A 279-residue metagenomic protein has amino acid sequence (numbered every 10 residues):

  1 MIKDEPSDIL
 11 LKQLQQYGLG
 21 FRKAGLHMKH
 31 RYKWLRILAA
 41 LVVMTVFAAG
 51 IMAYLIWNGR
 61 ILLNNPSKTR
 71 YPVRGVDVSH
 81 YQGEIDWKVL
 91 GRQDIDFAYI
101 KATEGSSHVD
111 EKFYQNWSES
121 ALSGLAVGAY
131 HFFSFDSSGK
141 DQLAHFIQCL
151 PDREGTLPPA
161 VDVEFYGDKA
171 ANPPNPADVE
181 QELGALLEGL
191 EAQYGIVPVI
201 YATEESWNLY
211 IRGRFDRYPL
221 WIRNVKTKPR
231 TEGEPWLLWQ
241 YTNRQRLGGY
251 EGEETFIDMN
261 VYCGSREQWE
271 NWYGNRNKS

Functional and structural regions predicted by a protein language model:
M1-G20: N-terminal targeting leaders characterized by basic, low-complexity, disordered sequences that direct proteins
A24-A48: N-terminal Sec-pathway targeting helices
A48-N65: Membrane-interface motif at the C-terminal end of an N-terminal transmembrane signal
R60-L63, K68-E84, K101-A185, E191-Q193: Substrate-binding cleft of extracellular glycoside hydrolase catalytic domains
N65, R70-G83, K88, F215-S279: Functionally critical loop-and-helix segments that line ligand-binding/catalytic clefts of soluble enzyme domains
D94-I95: Extracytoplasmic/periplasm-facing segments of secreted or lipoprotein envelope proteins
P158-G233: Catalytic domains of cell-wall/extracellular-matrix polysaccharide-remodeling enzymes, centered on de-N-acetylation
